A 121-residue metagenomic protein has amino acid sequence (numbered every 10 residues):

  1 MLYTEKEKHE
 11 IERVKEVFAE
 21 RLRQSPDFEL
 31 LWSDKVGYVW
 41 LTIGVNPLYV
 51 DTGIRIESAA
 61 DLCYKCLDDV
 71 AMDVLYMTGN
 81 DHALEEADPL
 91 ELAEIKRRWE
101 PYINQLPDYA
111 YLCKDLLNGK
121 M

Functional and structural regions predicted by a protein language model:
M1-W32: Negatively charged, low-complexity tracts enriched in Asp/Glu with abundant Ser/Thr
D34-Y111: Acidic, low-complexity, intrinsically disordered interaction modules
L117-M121: Short acidic DE-rich linear segments
